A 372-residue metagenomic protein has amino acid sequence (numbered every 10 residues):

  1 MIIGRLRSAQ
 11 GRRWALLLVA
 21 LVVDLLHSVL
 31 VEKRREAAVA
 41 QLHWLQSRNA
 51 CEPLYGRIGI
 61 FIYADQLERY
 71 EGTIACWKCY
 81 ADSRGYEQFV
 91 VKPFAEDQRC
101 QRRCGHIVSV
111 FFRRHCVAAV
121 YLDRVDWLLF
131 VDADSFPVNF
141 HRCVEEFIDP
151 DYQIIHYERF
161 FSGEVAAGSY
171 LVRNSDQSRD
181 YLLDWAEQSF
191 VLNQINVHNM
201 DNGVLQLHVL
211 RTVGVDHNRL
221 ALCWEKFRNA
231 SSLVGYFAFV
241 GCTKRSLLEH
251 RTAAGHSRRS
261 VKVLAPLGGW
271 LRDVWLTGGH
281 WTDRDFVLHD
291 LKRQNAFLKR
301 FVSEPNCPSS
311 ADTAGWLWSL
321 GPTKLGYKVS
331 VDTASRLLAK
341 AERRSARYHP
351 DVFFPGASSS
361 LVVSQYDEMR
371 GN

Functional and structural regions predicted by a protein language model:
I2-V125, D176, Y327-N372: N-terminal anchoring/stem segment of glycosyltransferases
C51-Y55, L122-D123, F147-D149, F161-V165 (+1 more regions): Extracellular/periplasmic catalytic domains that process cell-envelope and extracellular macromolecules
Q66-L67, A95, S135-P137, F160-S162 (+2 more regions): Solvent-exposed loop/turn segments at secondary-structure junctions within structured extracellular/periplasmic domains
E71-C76, P93-F94, R142-C143, G168-Y170 (+2 more regions): Short coil/turn segments at secondary-structure boundaries
F89-V90, L129-F130, I154-Y157, S169-L171 (+2 more regions): Structural recognition of the beta-strand scaffold that forms the well-ordered cores of secreted hydrolase catalytic
H115-C116, Q177-N372: Catalytic core and acceptor-binding pocket of nucleotide-sugar-dependent glycosyltransferases
A118, V125-F136: Short beta-strand-to-loop acidic/aromatic patch adjacent to the donor-nucleotide binding site
S135-D176: Conserved donor-nucleotide/metal-binding helix-loop-beta segment in metal-dependent transferases, i.e., the alpha-helix
